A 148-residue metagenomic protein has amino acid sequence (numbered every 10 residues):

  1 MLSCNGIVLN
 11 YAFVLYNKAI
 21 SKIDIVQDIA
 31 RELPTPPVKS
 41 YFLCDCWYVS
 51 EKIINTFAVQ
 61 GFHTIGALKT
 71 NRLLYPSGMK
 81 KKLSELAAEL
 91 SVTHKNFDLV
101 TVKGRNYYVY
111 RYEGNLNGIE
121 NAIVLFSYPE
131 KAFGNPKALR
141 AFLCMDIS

Functional and structural regions predicted by a protein language model:
C4-S148: Single, function-defining residue in the core of a domain
